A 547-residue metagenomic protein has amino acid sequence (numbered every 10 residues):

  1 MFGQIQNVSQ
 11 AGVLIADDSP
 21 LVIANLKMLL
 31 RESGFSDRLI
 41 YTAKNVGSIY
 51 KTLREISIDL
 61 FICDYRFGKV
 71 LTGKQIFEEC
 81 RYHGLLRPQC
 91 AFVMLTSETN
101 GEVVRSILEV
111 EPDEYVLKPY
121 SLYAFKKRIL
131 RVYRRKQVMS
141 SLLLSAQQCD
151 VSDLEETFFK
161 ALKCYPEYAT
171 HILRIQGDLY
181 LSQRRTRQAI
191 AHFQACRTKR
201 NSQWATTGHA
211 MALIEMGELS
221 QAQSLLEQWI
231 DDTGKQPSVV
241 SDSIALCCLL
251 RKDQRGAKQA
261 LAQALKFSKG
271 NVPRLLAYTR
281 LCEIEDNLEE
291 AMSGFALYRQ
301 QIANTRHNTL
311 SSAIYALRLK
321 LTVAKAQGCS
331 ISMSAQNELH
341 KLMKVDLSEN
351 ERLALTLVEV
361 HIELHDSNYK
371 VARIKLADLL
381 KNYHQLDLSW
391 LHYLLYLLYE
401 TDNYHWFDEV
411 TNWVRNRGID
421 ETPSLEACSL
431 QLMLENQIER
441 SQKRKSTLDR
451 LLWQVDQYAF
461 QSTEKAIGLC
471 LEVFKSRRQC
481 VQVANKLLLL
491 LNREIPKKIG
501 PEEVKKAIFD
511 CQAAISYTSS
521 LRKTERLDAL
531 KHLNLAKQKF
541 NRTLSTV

Functional and structural regions predicted by a protein language model:
S9-L30: Conserved acidic segment of CheY-like receiver
T42-L60, G68, R187: Acidic, metal-coordinating helix/loop segments flanking the phosphotransfer/catalytic sites of two-component signaling
I62-R81, P88: Conserved phosphotransfer microenvironments
Q75, P88, T99-E114, K127: Alpha4 helix (beta4-alpha4-beta5 surface) of REC/receiver domains from two-component response regulators
K118: A Lys-centered signature of the CheY-like receiver
F125-Q137, S141: Receiver (REC) domain switch/output surface
R187-C428, L432-F460, K465-L471, R478 (+2 more regions): Flexible loop/N-cap segments at domain edges
